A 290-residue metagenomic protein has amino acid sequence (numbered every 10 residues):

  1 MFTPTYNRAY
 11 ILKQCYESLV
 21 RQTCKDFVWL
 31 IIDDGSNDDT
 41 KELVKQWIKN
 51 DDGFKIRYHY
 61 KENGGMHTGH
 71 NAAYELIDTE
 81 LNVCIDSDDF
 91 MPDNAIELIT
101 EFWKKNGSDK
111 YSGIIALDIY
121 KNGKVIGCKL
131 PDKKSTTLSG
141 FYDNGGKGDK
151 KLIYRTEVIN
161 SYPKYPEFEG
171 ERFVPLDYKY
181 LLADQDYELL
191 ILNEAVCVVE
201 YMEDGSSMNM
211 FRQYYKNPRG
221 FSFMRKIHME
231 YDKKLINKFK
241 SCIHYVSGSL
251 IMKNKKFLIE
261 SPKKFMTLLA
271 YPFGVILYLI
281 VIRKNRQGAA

Functional and structural regions predicted by a protein language model:
N7-R21: Short, well-formed alpha-helical segments that are part of the catalytic scaffolds of diverse glycosyltransferases
S18, D33-L43: A conserved acidic beta->alpha catalytic loop
D26-G35, R57-E62, D86-S87: Short beta-strand/loop segment that forms part of the nucleotide-sugar
K61-I77: Glycine-rich, basic loop-to-helix element that forms the pyrophosphate-binding segment of sugar-nucleotide handling
N82: Short aromatic/hydrophobic "clamp" motif used to bind/position activated sugar donors
N94-C128: Conserved donor NDP-sugar-binding/catalytic core segment of glycosyltransferases
Y120, K124-M208: Conserved nucleotide-sugar donor-binding catalytic segment
N209-L235: Catalytic core of nucleotide-sugar-dependent glycosyltransferases
